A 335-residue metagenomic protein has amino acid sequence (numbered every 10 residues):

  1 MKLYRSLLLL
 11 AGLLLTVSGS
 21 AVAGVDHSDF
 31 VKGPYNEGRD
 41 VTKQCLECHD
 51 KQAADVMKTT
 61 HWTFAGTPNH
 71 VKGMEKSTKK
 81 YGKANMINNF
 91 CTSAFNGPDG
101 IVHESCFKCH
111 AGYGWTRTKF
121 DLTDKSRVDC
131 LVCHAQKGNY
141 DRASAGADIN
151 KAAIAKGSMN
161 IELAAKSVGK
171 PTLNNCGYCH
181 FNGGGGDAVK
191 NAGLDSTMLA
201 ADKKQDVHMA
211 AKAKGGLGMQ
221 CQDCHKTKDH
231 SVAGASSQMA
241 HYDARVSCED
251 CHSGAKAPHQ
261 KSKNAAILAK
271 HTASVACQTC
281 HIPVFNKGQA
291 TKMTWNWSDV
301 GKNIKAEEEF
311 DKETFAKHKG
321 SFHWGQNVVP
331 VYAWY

Functional and structural regions predicted by a protein language model:
M1-L8: Bacterial N-terminal signal peptides that target proteins for export
L8-V17: Bacterial N-terminal signal peptides
L15, K228, H252-A255, V284 (+1 more regions): Alpha-helix capping/termination and helix-coil
A21-P171, F181-R245, E249-A269: Sequence context of c-type cytochrome heme-c attachment sites
Y35, R39, V284-Y335: Long, charged, low-complexity terminal extensions
Y178: Acidic, glycine-rich low-complexity segments
E249, A273-T279, P283-V284: A conserved active-site cap/scaffold subdomain adjacent to cofactor or substrate pockets
